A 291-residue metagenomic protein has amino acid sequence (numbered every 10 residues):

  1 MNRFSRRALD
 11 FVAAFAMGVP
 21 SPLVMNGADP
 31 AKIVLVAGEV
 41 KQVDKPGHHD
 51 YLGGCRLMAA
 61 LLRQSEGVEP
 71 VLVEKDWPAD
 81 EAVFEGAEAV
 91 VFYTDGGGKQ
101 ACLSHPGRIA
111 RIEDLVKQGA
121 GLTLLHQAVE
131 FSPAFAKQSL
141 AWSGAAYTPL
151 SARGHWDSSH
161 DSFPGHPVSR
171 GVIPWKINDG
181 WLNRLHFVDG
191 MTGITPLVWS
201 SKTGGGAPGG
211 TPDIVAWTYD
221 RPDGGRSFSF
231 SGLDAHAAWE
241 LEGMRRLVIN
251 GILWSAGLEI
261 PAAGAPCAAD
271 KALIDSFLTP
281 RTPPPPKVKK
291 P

Functional and structural regions predicted by a protein language model:
M1-R7: Positively charged n-region of N-terminal signal peptides that target proteins for export
F4, K32-V36, V43-F131: Helical hinge/lid and interdomain linker segments adjacent to catalytic or ligand-binding clefts that mediate domain
D10-P22: Bacterial N-terminal signal peptides
L23-G27: Sec/Tat signal peptide C-region and signal peptidase I cleavage site
A28-A31, A37, L57, Q64 (+2 more regions): Extracellular ligand-binding/catalytic regions of CAZymes and related secreted enzymes and adhesion modules
K45-P46, H126, R153-H155, I173 (+2 more regions): Active-site rim elements
R63, A145-G224: Catalytic beta-strand/loop cores that center a nucleophilic Ser/Cys/Thr and support acyl-enzyme chemistry
G97-P174: A glycine-rich, often tryptophan-bearing local segment used as a flexible ligand/cofactor-contacting loop or short
